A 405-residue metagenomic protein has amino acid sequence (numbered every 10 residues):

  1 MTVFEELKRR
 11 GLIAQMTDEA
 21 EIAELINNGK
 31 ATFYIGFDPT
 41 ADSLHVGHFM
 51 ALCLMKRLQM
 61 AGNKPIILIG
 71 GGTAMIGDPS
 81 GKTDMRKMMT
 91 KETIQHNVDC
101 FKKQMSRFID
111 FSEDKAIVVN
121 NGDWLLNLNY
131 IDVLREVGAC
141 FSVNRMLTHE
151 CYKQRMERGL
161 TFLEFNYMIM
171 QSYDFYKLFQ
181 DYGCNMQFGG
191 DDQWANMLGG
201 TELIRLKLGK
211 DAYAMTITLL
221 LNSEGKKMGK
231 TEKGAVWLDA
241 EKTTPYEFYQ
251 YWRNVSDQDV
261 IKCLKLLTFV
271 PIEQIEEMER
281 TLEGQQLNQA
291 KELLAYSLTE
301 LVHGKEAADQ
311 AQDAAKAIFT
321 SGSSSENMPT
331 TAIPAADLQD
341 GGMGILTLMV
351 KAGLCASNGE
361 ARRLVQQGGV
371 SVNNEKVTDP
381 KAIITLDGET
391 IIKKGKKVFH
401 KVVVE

Functional and structural regions predicted by a protein language model:
M1-Q193, T201, L208-Y213, K226 (+1 more regions): NTP-dependent nucleotidyl-transfer catalytic core
I204-E405: Conserved nucleotide- and phosphate/pyrophosphate-binding catalytic cores in adenylate/nucleotidyl-handling enzymes
